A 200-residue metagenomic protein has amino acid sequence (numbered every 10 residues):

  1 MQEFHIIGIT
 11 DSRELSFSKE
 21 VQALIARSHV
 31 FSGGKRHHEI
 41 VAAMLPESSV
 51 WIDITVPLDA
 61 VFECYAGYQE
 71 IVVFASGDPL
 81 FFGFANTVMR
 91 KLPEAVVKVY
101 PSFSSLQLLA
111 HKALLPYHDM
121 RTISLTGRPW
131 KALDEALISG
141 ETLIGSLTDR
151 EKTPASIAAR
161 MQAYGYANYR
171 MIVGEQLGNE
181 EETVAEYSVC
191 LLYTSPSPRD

Functional and structural regions predicted by a protein language model:
M1-Y100, Q107-L108: Class I S-adenosyl-L-methionine
Q2-I6, E70-I71, S139-S195, R199: A contiguous loop/helix-start segment that scaffolds small-molecule binding in enzyme catalytic cores
F31, K112-P116, R160-A167: Change "in soluble alpha/beta enzymes" to "in soluble alpha/beta proteins
H38-I40, S104-L108, P129, T153-P154 (+1 more regions): Short gly/pro/ser/thr-enriched loop/turn and capping motifs at secondary-structure boundaries
V61-Y65, L133-I138: Short amphipathic alpha-helix with an adjacent loop that forms part of the alpha/beta core around
V73-A75, L80-F81, P116-G127, L191-S195: A polyampholytic, Gly/Pro-enriched intrinsically disordered region
L92-A110, D119-T126, I172: Short, acidic/small-residue loops that bind anionic groups at enzyme active sites
A110-A136, D149: Short, glycine-/small-residue-rich phosphate/pyrophosphate-handling segment
